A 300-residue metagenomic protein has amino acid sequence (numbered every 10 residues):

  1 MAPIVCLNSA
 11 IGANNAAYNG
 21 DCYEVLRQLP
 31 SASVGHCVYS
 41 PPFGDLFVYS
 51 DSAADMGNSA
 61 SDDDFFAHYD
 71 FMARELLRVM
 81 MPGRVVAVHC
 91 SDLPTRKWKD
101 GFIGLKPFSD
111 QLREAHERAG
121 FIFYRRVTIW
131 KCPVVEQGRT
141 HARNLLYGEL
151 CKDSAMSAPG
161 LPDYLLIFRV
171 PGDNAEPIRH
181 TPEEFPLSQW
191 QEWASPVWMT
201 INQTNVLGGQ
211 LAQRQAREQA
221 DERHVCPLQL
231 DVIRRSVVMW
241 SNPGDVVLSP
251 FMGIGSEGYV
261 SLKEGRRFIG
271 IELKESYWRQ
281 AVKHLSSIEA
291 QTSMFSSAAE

Functional and structural regions predicted by a protein language model:
M1-Q280, M294: Core catalytic lobe of class I
S276-E300: Cysteine-dependent PTP/DSP-like catalytic domain, specifically the C-terminal lobe
